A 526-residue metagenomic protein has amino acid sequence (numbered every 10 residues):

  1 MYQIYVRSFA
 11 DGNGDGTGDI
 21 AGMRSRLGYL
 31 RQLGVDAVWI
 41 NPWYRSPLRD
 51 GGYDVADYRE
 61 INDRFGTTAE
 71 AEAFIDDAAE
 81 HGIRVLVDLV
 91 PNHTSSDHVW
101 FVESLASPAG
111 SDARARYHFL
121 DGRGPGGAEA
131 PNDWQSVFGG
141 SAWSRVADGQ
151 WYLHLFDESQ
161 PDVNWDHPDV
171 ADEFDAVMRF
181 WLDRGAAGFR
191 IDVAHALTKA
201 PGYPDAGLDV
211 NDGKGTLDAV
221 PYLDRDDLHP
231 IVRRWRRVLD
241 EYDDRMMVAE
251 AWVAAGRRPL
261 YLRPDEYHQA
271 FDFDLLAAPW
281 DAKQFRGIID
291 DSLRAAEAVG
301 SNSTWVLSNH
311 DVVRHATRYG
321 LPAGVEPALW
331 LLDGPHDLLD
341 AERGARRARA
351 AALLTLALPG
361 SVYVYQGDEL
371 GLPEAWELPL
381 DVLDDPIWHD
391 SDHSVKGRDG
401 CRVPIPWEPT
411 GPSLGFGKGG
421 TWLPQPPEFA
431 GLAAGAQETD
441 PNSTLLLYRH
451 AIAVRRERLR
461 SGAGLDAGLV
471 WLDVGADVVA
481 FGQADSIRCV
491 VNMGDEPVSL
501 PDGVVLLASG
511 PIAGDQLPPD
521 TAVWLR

Functional and structural regions predicted by a protein language model:
M1-D502, A508-S509, A513-R526: Active-site and adjacent substrate-binding regions of carbohydrate-active enzymes
